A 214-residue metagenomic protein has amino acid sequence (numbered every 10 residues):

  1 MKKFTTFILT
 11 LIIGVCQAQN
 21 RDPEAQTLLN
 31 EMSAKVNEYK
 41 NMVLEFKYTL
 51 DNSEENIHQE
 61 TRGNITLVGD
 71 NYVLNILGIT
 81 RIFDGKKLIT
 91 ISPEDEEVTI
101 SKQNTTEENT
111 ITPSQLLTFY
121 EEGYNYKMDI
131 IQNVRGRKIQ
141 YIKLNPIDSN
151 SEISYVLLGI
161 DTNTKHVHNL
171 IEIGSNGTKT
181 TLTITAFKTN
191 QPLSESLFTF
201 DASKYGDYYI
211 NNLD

Functional and structural regions predicted by a protein language model:
M1-R21, A25: Bacterial Sec-dependent N-terminal signal peptides
C16-N56, D70, K204, Y209-D214: N-terminal leader/targeting segments and the immediate start of mature chains
K35, G63-T66, T80-R81, K127-N133: Short, exposed beta-strand/loop patches in secreted or surface proteins that constitute
Y48, S92-P93, I171-G174: Beta-turn initiation residues at beta-strand->coil junctions
R62-I111, T180-T181: An acidic-aromatic
Q103-R137: Flexible, surface-exposed loop/linker segments and immediately adjacent secondary-structure boundaries
Y124-G206, I210-L213: Gly/Pro-enriched, hydrophobic low-complexity segments that function as extracytoplasmic propeptides/linkers
